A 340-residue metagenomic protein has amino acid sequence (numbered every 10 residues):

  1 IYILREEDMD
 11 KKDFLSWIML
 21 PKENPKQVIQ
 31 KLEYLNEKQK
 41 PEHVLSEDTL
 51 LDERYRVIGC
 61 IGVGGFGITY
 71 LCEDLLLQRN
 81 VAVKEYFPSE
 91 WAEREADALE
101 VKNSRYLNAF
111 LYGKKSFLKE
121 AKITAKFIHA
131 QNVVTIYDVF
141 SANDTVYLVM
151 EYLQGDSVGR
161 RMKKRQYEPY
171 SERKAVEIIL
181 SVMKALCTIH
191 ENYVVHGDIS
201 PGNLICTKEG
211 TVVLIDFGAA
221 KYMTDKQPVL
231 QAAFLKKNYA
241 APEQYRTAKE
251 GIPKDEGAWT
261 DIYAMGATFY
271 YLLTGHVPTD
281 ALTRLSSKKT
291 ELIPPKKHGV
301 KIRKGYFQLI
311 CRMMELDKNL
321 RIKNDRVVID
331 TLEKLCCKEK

Functional and structural regions predicted by a protein language model:
E95-K126: AlphaC helix of the eukaryotic protein kinase fold
V139: Activation-segment/catalytic-loop signature of the eukaryotic protein kinase fold
N143-S157, R161: Conserved short submotifs of the Hanks-type protein kinase catalytic core that shape the nucleotide-binding pocket
V158-Y170: AlphaC helix of the protein kinase catalytic domain
I178-I179: Activation segment signature within eukaryotic-like protein kinase domains
V182-V194: Protein kinase catalytic-loop region centered on the HRD/HxD motif
K301-L316: Conserved C-terminal C-lobe helix
